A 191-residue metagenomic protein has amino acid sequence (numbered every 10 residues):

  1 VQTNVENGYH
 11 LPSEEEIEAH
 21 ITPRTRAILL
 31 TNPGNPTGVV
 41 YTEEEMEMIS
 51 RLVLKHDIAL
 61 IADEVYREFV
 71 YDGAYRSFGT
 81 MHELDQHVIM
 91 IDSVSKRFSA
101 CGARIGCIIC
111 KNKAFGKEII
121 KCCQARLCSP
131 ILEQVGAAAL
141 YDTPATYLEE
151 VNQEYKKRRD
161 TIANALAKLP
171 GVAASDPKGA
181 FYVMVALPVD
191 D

Functional and structural regions predicted by a protein language model:
V1-D191: PLP-dependent class I/II
